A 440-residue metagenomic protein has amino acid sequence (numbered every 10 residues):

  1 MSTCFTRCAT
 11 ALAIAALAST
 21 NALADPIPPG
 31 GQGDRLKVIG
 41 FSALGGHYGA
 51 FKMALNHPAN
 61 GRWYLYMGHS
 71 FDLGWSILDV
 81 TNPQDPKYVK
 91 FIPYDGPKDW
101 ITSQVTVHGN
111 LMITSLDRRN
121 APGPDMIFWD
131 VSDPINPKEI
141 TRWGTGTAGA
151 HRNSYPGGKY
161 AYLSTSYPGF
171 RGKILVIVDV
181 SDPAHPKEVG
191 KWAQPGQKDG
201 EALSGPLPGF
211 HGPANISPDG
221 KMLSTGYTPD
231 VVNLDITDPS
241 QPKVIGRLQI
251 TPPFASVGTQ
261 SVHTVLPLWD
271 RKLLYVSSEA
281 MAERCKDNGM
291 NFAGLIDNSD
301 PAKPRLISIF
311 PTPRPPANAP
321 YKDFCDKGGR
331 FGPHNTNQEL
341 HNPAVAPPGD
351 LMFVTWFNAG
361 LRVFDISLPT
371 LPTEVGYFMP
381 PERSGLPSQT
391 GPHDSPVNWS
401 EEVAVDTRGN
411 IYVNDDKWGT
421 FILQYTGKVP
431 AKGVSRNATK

Functional and structural regions predicted by a protein language model:
M1-A9: Bacterial N-terminal signal peptides that target proteins for export
A9-T20: Bacterial N-terminal signal peptides
L23-K440: Feature marking well-ordered beta-strand scaffolds used for ligand recognition
